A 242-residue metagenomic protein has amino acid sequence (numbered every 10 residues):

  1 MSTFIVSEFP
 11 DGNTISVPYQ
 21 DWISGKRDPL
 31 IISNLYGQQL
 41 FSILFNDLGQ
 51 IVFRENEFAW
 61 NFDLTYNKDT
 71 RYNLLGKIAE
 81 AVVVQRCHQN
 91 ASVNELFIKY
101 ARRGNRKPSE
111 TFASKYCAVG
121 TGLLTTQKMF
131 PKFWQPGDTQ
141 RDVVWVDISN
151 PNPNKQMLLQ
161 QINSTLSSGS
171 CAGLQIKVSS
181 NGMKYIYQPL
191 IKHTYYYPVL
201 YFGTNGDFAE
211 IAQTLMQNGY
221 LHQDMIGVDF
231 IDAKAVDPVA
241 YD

Functional and structural regions predicted by a protein language model:
M1-E57: Nuclease-adjacent, charged terminal/linker segments that flank catalytic cores
M1-T3, D11-N13, T139-D142, K155-L158 (+2 more regions): Generic structural motif recognizing short loop/turn segments at the entrances and edges of beta-strands
F4, F9, F41, F45 (+10 more regions): Phenylalanine-focused residue identity feature
D21, G25, P29, D47 (+3 more regions): Generic alpha-helix detector with strongest preference for long hydrophobic helices that associate with membranes
E55-A59, T65-P189: Catalytic centers of nucleases
D69, K77, K132-G137, L166-P238: Catalytic cores of nucleic-acid endonucleases
